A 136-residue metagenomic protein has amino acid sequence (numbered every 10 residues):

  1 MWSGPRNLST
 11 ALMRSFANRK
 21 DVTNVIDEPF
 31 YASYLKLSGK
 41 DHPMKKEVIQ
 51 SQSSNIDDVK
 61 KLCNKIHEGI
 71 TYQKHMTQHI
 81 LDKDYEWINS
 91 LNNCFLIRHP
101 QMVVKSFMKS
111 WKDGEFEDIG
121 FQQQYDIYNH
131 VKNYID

Functional and structural regions predicted by a protein language model:
M1-I66: PAPS-dependent sulfotransferase catalytic core
S3, S9, F30, K36 (+4 more regions): Aromatic-enriched hydrophobic runs in primary sequence
K20-N24, I70, N89-L91: A generic structural motif
I66-K74: Short N-terminal targeting/anchoring amphipathic segment
Q73-D136: PAPS-dependent sulfotransferase catalytic domain
